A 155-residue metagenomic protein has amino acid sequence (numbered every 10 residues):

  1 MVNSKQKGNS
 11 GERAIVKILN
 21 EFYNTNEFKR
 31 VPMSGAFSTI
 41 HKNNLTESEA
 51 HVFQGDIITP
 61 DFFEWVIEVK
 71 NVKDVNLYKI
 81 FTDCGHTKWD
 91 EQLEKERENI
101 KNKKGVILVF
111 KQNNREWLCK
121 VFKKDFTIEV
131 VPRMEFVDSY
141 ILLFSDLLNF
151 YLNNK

Functional and structural regions predicted by a protein language model:
M1-K155: Catalytic phosphate/metal-binding cores of nucleic-acid and nucleotide-processing enzymes, i.e., regions that mediate
